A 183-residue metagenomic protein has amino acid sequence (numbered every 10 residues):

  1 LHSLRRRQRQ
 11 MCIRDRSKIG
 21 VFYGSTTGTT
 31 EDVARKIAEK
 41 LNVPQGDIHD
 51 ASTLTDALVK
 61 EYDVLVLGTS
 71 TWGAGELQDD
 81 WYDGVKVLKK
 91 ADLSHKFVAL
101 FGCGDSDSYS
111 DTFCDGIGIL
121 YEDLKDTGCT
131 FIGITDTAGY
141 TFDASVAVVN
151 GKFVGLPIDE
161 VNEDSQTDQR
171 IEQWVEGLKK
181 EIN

Functional and structural regions predicted by a protein language model:
L1-D15: Single conserved hydrophobic/aromatic residue that forms the stacking wall/gate of nucleotide- or nucleobase-binding
R6, V59-K60: A short, aliphatic-rich alpha-helical micro-motif
K18-I37: N-terminal beta1-alpha1 ligand-phosphate binding loop
G24-G28, T53, T71: Short, surface-exposed acidic/glycine-rich loop or hinge patches that mediate macromolecular interfaces
D32, K40, P44, H49 (+1 more regions): FMN-binding flavodoxin-like domain, especially the glycine-rich phosphate-binding loop
D50-L58: Short acidic low-complexity segments
